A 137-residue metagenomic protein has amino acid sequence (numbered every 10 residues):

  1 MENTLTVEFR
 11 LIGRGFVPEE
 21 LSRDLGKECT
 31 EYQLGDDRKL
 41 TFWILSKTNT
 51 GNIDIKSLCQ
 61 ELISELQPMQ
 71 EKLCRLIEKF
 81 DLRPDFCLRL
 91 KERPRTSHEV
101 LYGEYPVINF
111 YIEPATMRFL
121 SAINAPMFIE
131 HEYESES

Functional and structural regions predicted by a protein language model:
M1-H131, S135-S137: Acidic (Asp/Glu-rich) sequence patches and key acidic residues that form negatively charged surfaces used
